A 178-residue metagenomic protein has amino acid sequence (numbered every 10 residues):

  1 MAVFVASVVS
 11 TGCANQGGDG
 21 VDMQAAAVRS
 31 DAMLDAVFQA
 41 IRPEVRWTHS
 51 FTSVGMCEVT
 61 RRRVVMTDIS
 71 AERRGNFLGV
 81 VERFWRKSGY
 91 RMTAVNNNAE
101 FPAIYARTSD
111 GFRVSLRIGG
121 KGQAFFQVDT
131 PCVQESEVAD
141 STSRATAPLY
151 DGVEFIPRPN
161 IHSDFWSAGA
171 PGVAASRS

Functional and structural regions predicted by a protein language model:
M1-G12: Sec-dependent bacterial lipoprotein signal peptides
M1-V3, I41-W47, L116-K121: Short, intrinsically disordered, charge-biased short linear motifs at domain edges
G12-R29, M33-D35, Q39, V95-S178: An acidic-aromatic pocket/loop used at catalytic or ligand-binding sites
Q16-D22, H49-F84: Terminal, regulation- and interaction-focused segments at domain boundaries
R29-M56: N-terminal secretory signal peptides
V64-Y105, F112: Mature extracytoplasmic domains of secretory-pathway proteins
